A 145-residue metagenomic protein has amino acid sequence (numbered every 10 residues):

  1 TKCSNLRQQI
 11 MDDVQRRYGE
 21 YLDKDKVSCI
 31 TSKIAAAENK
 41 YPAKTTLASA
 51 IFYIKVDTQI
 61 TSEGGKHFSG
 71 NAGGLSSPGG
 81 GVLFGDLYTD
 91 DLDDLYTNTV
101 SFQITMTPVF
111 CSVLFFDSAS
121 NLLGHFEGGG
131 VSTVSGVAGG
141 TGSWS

Functional and structural regions predicted by a protein language model:
K2-S145: A membrane-pore/channel beta-structure motif
